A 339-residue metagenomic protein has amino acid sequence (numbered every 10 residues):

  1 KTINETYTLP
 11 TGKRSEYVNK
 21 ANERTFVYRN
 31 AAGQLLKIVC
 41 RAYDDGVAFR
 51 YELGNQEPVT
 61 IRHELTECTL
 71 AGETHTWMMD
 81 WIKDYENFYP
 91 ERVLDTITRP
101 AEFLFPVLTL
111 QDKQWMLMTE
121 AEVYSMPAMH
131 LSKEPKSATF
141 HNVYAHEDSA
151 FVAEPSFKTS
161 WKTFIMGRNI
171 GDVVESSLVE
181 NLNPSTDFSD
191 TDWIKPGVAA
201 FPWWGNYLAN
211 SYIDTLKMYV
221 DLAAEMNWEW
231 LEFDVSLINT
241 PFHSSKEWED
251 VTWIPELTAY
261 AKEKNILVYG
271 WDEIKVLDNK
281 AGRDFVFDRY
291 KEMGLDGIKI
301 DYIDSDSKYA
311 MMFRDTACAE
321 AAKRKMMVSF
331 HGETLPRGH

Functional and structural regions predicted by a protein language model:
K1-L182: N-terminal accessory beta-strand-rich subdomains and adjacent acidic, glycine-rich linkers that precede catalytic cores
N30, A42-D44, G72, G167 (+5 more regions): Short, flexible loop/turn elements at secondary-structure junctions
K37, S149-V152, Y219, L257 (+1 more regions): Generic recognition of flexible, low-complexity loop/linker segments
V39, Y207-S211, S245: Conserved aromatic-histidine-acidic binding/catalytic patches
V47-F49, C68-L70, W161-I165, V198-W203 (+7 more regions): Long, contiguous hydrophobic alpha-helical segments, chiefly transmembrane helices and signal peptides
E57, T74, N169, N206 (+2 more regions): Short loop/turn segments at secondary-structure transitions that flank enzyme active sites
F157-W230: An acidic-aromatic substrate-binding cleft motif
V235-H339: Aromatic- and carboxylate-enriched substrate-binding clefts and catalytic-loop regions of carbohydrate-active enzymes
